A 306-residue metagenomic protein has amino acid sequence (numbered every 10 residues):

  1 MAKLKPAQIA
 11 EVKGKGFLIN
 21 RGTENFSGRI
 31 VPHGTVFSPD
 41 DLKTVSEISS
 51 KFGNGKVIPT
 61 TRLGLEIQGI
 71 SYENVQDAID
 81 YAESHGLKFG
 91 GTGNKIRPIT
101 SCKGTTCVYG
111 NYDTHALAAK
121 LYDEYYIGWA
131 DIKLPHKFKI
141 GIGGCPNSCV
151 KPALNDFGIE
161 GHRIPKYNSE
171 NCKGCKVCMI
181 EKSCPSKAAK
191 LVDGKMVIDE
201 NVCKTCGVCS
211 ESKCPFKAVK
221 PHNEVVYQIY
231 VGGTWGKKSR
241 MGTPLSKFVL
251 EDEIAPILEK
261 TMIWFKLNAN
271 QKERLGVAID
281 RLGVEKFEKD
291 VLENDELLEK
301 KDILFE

Functional and structural regions predicted by a protein language model:
A2-L4, G28-V177, V202: Small-residue-enriched alpha-helical segments and adjacent helix-cap loops that form tight helix-helix packing
I9-V36, T100-G104, G242-T243: Short glycine-/aliphatic-rich beta-strand segments at the starts of folded cytosolic domains
F17-G22, G53-P59, K187-K190: Short, flexible, solvent-exposed loop/turn segments with mixed acidic/basic and small polar residues
L18-I19, F157-G161, Y227-G236: Short beta-strand elements
S50-N54, L87, Y126-A130, P185-A189 (+5 more regions): Generic secondary-structure signature for well-ordered alpha-helical cores
N54-T61, T92-G93, D131-K137, L267-R281 (+1 more regions): Flexible, glycine/charged-enriched surface loops at secondary-structure junctions
V177-I198, K204, V208-E224: Iron-sulfur cluster-binding cysteine motifs and their immediate structural context in ferredoxin-like electron-transfer
V225-V226, G233-N270: A hydrophobic, small-residue-rich beta->alpha segment in the mid-to-C-terminal subdomain of diverse proteins
